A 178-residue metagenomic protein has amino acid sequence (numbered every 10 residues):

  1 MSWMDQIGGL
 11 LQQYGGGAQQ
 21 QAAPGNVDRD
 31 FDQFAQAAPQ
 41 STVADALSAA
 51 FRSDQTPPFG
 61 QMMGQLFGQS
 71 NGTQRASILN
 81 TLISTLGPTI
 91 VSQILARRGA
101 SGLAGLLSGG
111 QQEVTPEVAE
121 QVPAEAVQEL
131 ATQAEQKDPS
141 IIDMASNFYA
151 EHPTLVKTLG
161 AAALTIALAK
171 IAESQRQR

Functional and structural regions predicted by a protein language model:
M1-R178: A structural "flexibility-hinge" signal
